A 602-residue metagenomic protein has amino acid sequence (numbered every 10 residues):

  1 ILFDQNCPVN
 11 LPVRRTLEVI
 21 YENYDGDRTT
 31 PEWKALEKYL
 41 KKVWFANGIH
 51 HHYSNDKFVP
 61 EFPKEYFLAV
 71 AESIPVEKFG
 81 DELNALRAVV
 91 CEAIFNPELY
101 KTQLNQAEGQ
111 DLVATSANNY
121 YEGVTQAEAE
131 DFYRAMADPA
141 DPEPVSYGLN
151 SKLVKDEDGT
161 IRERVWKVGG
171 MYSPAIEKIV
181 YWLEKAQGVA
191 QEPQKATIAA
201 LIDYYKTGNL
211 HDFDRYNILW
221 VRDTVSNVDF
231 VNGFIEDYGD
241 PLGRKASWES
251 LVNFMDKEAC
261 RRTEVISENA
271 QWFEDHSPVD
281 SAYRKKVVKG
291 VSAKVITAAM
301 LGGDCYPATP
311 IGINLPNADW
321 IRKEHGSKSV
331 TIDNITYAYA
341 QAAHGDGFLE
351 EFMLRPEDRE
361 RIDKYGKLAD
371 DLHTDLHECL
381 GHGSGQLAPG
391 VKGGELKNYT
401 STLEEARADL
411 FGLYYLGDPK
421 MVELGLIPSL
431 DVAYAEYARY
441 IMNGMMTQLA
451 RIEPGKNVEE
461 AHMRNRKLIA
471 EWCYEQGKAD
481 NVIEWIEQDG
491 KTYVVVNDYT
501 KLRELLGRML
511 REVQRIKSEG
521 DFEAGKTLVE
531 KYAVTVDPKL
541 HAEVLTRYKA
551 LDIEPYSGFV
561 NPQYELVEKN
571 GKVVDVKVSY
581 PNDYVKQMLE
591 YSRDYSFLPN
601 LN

Functional and structural regions predicted by a protein language model:
I1-L36: Zn2+-dependent metallopeptidase catalytic domains
Y24-R28, L413-I516: Long, well-structured alpha-helical subdomains associated with metal-dependent extracellular/ecto-lumenal hydrolases
E32-K155, I161-E360, G366: Contiguous, non-catalytic segments that form substrate-binding/exosite surfaces or channel walls
Q191, S401-D418: An active-site-proximal "capping" alpha-helix that borders the catalytic cofactor pocket
K367-L380: Short alpha-helix carrying the canonical HExxH Zn2+-binding catalytic motif
C379-V391, Y415, P419: Catalytic Zn2+-binding segment of zinc metalloproteases
G385-A406: Post-HEXXH active-site segment of zinc metalloproteases
N497-N602: Extended, compositionally biased alpha-helical segments that mediate assembly or anchoring
